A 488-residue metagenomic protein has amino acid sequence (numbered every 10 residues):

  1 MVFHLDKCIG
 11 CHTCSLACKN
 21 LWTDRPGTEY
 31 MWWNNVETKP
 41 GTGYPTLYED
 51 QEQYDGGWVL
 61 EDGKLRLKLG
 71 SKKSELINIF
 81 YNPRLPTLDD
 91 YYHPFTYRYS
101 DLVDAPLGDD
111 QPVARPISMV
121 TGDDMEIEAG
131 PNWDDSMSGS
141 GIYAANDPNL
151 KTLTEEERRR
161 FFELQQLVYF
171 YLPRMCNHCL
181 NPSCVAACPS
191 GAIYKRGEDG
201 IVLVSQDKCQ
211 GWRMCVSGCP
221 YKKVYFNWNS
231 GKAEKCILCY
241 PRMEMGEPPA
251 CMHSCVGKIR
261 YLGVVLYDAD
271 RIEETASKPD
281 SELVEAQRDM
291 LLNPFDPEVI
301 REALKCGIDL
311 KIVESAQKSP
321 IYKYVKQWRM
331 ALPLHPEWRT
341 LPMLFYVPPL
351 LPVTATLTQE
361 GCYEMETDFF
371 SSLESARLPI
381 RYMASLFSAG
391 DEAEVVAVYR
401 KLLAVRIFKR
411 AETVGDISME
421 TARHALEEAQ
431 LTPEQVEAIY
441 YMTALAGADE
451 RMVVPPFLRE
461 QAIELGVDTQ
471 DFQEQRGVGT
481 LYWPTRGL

Functional and structural regions predicted by a protein language model:
M1-L488: Non-ligating segments of multi-cofactor redox enzymes
